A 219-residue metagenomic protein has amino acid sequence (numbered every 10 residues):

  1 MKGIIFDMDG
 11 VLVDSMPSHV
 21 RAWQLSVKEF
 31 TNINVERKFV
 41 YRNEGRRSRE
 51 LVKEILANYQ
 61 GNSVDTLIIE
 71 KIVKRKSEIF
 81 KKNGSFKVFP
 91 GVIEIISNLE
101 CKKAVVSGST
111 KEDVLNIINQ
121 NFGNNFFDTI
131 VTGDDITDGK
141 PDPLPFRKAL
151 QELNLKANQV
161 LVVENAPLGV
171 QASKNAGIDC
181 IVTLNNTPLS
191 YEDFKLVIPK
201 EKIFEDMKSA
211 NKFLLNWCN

Functional and structural regions predicted by a protein language model:
M1-F39, N175: Active-site neighborhood of HAD-like aspartate-dependent phosphohydrolases
M1-K2, T110-K111, L115-N219: Asp-based, Mg2+/Mn2+-dependent phosphohydrolase catalytic module
L12, V88, K103, V162-V163: Conserved SAM-binding loop
S18, N43-R47, K87-G91, S109-T110 (+2 more regions): Short beta->alpha linker loops
V20, Q24, G45-K53, V73 (+2 more regions): An amphipathic alpha-helix signature
S26-V27, R47-V64, I117, L150: Helix-loop "lid/cap" segments that line or gate small-molecule binding pockets
L56-E94: Metal-dependent phosphoesterase signature
K81-V105, K111, L115: Short, acidic loop-to-helix structural element flanking the phosphoryl-transfer center in phosphate-processing enzymes
